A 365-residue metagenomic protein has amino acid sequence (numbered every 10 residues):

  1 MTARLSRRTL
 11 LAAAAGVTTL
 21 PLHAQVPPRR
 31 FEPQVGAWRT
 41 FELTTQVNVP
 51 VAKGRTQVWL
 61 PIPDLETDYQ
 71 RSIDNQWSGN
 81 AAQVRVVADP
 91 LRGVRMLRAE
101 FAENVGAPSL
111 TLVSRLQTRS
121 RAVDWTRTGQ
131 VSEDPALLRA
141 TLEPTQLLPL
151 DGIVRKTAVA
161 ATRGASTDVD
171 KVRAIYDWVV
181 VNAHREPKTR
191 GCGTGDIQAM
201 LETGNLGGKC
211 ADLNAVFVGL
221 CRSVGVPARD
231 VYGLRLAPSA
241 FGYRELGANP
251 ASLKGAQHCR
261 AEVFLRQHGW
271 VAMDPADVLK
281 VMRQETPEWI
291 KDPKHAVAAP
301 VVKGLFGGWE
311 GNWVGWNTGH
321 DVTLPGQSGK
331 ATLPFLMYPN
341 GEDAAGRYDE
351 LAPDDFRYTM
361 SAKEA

Functional and structural regions predicted by a protein language model:
T2-A3, R8-V26: N-terminal export signals
Q25-A122: Intrinsically disordered, low-complexity N-terminal segments that are enriched in acidic
V51, D168, C210-N214, K254-Q257: Active-site-proximal structural scaffolding
I62-D64, S114-L116, G129, Y232-L234 (+1 more regions): A mature extracytoplasmic/lumenal domain signature
V87-D89, S109-G204: Acidic low-complexity segments
K171-I175, L206-C221: Active-site nucleophilic cysteine motif
A215-S328: Hydrophobic/aromatic-rich core segments of domains that either
G304-A365: Low-complexity, Gly/Ser/Thr/Pro-rich intrinsically disordered linker/tail segments
